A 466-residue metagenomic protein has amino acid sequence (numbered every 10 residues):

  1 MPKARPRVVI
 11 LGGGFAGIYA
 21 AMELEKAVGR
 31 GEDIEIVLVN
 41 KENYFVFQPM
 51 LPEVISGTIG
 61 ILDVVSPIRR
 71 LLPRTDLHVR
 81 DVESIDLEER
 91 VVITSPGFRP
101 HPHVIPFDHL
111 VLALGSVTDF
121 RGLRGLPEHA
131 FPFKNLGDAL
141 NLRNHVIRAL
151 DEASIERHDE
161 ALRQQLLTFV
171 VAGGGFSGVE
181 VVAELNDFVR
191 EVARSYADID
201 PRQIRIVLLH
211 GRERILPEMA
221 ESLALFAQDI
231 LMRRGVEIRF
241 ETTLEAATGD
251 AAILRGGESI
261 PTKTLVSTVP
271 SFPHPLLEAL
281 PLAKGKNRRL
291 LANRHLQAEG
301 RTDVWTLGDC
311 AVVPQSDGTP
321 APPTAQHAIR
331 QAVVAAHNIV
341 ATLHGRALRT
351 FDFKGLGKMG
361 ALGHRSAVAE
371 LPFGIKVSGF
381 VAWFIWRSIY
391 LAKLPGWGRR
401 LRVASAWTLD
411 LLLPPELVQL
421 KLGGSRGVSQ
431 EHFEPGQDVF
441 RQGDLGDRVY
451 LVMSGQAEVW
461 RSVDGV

Functional and structural regions predicted by a protein language model:
M1-R5, D76-V170, V266: FAD-binding core/adjacent interface of flavoenzyme oxidoreductases
M1-S84, F169, V179-M219: Beta1-alpha1 glycine-rich phosphate/pyrophosphate-binding loop at the start of Rossmann-like nucleotide-binding domains
P2, H327, Q331-L422: C-terminal, flexible cofactor-proximal segment of oxidoreductases
L11, V104-S116, N135, A172 (+5 more regions): Short hydrophobic core segments
E35, T75-T94, N186-R294, G300 (+1 more regions): A Rossmann-like FAD-binding core segment of flavoenzymes
H129-E160, D250, S259-R330: FAD-site-proximal beta/loop scaffold in flavoenzymes
L162-M219, L223-F226, E237-R239, P322-A361: Rossmann-like dinucleotide-binding core of oxidoreductases
W305, Q419-V466: Regulatory nucleotide-sensing modules
